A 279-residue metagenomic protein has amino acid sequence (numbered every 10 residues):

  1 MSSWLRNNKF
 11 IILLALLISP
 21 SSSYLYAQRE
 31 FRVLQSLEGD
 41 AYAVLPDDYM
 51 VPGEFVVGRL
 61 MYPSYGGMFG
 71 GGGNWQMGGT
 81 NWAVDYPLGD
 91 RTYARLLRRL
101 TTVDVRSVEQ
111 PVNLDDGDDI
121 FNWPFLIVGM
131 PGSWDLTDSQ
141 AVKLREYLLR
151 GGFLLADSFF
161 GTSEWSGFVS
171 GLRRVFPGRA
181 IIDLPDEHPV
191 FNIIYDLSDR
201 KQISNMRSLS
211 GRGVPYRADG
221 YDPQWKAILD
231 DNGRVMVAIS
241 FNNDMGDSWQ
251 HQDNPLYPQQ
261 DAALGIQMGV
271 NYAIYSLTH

Functional and structural regions predicted by a protein language model:
M1-N7: N-terminal secretory signal peptides that target proteins for export/translocation
I11-S21: Bacterial N-terminal signal peptides
Y26-F125, P131-G132, D244-H279: Aromatic-Pro/Gly-enriched surface loop or interdomain linker that acts as a lid/target-recognition segment
Q28-A41, Y65-F69, S163-H251, D261 (+2 more regions): An acidic, glycine-rich "communication" segment
V57, I120, F125-W165: Short alpha-beta junction capping motif
D90-A94, A141, R145, W165-V169 (+1 more regions): Extracytoplasmic/secreted envelope proteins and their assembly/folding machinery, especially bacterial periplasmic
T101, G152, L172-R179, S276: A generic secondary-structure signal for well-formed alpha-helical elements
V103-N113, A156-G161, R179-E187: Surface-exposed patches in mature extracellular/periplasmic domains of secreted proteins
